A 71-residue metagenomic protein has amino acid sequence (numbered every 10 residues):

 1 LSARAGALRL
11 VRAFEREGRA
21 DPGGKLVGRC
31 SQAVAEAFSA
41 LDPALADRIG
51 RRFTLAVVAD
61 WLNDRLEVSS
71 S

Functional and structural regions predicted by a protein language model:
L1-S71: DE-rich acidic low-complexity regions and acidic surface loops
